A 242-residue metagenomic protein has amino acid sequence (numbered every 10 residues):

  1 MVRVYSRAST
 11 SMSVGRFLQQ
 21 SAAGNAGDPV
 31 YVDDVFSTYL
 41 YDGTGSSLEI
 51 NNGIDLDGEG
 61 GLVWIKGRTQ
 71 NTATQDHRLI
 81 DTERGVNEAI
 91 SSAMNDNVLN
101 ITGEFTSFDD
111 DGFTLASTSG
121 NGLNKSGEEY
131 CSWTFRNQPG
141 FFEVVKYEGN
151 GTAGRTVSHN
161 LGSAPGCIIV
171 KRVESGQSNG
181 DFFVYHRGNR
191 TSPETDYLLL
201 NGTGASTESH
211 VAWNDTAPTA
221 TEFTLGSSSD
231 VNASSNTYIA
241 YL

Functional and structural regions predicted by a protein language model:
V2-L242: Surface-exposed molecular-recognition determinants
